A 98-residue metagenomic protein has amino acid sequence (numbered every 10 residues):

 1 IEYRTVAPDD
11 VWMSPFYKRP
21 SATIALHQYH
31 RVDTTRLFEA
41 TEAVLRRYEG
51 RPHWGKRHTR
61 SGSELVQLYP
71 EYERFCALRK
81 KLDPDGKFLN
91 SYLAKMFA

Functional and structural regions predicted by a protein language model:
I1-L68: Substrate-recognition/cap regions that form aromatic- and gly/pro-loop-enriched pockets for small-molecule ligands
Y48-A98: Activity-critical C-terminal alpha-helical subdomain
